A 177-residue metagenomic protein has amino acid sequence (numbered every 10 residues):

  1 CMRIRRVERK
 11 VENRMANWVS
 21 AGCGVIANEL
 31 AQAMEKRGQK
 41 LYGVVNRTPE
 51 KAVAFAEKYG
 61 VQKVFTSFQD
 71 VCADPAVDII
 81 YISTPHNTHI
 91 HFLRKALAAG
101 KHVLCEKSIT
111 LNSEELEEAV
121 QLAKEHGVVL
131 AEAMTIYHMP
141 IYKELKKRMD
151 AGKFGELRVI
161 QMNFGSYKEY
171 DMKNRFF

Functional and structural regions predicted by a protein language model:
V11-Y59: N-terminal Rossmann-like dinucleotide-binding module
S20, F65, C105, L130-E132 (+1 more regions): Hydrophobic residues in well-ordered beta-strands that form the structural core
L30, Q62-V120: Beta-loop-alpha module in the N-terminal Rossmann-like domain of NAD(P)-dependent dehydrogenases, especially those
F55-V61, L122-E125: Short, conserved SAM-binding/catalytic segment of Class I S-adenosyl-L-methionine-dependent methyltransferases
E118-T135, G155-V159: Rossmann-fold dehydrogenase core element
I136-F177: Predominantly a Rossmann-like dinucleotide-binding segment in NAD(P)-dependent oxidoreductases
